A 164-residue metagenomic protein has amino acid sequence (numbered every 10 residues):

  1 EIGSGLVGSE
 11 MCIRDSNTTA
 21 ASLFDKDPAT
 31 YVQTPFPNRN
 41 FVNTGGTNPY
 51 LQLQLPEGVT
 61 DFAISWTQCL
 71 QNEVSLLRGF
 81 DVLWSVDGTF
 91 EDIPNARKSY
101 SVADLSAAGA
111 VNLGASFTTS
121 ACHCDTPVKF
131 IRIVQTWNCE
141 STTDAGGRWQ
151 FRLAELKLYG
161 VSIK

Functional and structural regions predicted by a protein language model:
E1-G8, C12-I13: Single conserved hydrophobic/aromatic residue that forms the stacking wall/gate of nucleotide- or nucleobase-binding
I2, N17-A20: Intrinsically disordered, low-complexity segments
I13, L23-D25, V102, L153: Intrinsically disordered, low-complexity regulatory regions of eukaryotic regulatory proteins
T18, D25-P94, S116-K164: Aromatic, loop-rich ligand-recognition surfaces of beta-strand-rich domains
P94-A108: Solvent-exposed serine/threonine-rich low-complexity stretches and specific carbohydrate-binding patches
N112-G114: Beta-strand-rich ligand-recognition modules
